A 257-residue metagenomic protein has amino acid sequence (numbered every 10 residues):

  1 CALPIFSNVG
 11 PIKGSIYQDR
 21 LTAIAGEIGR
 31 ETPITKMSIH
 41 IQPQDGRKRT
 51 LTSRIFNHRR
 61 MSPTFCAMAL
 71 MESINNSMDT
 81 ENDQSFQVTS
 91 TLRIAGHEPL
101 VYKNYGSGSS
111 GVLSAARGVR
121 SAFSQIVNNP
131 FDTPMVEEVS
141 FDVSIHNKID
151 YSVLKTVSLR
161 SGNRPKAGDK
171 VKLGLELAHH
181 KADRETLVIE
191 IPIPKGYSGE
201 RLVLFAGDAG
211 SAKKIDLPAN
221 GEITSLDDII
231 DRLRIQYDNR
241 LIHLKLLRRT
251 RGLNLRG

Functional and structural regions predicted by a protein language model:
C1-L3: Short, small-residue-biased leader/transition segments that mark boundaries at the very start of proteins
N8-Q18, T22-G26: Acidic, polar loop-rich interaction surfaces within structured domains
R20-D132: C-terminal effector modules of nucleic-acid-centric enzymes and ribosome-associated factors
E31, P165-A167: Hydrophobic beta-strand core residues of beta-sandwich domains
I41-D45, L92-G96, I145-N147, L177-K181 (+1 more regions): Beta-strand elements of well-folded, non-transmembrane domains
A116, S121-P130, P134, S144 (+2 more regions): C-terminal soluble interaction/assembly domains
D132-P165: Short, compositionally biased P/S/T/A/G/V-rich stretches that sit at domain boundaries
